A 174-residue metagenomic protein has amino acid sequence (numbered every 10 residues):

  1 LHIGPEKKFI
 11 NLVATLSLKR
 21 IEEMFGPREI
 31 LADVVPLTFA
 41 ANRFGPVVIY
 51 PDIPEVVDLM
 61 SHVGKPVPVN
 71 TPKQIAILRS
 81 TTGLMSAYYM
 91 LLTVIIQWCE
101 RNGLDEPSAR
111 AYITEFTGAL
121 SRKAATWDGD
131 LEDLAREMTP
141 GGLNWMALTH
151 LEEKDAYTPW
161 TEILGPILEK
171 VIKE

Functional and structural regions predicted by a protein language model:
L1-P46, I53: Rossmann-like NAD(P)(H) cofactor-binding subdomain of soluble oxidoreductases
V13, T82-G83, E132: Intrinsically disordered, low-complexity Ser/Thr/Pro-rich tracts
A14-S17, P36-A40, K73, E115-G118 (+1 more regions): Glycine-rich beta-alpha junction loops
T15, L92-V94, W145: A generic alpha-helix surface/boundary motif
R20-I30, F44-T126, L168-E174: Internal alpha-helical scaffold of NAD(P)-dependent oxidoreductase catalytic cores
V35, N70-T71, R110, L148 (+1 more regions): Short loop/turn and capping residues at structural boundaries
T114, G118-E174: NAD(P)-dependent Rossmann-like dehydrogenase/reductase catalytic/cofactor-binding core
